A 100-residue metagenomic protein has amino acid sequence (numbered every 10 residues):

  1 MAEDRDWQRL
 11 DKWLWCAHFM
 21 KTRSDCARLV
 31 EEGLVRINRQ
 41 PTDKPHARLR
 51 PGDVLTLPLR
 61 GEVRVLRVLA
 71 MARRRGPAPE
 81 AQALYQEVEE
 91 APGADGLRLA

Functional and structural regions predicted by a protein language model:
M1-K12, C16, S24, R28 (+1 more regions): Strongly charged
G33: Glycine-centered, phosphate/nucleic-acid-interacting loop/turn motifs that mediate DNA/RNA or nucleotide
